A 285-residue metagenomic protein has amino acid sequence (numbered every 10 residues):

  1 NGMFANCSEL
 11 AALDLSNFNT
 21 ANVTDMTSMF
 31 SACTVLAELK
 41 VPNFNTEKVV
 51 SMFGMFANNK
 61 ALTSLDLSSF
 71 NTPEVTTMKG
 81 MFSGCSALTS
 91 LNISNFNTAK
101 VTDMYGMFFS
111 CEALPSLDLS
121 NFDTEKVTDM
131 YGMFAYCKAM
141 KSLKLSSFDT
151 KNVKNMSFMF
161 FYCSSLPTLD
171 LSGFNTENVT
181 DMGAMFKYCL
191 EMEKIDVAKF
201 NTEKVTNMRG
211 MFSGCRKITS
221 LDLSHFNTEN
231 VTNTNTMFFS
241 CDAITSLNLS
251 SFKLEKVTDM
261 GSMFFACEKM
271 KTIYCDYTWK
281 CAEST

Functional and structural regions predicted by a protein language model:
N1-T285: Negatively charged
